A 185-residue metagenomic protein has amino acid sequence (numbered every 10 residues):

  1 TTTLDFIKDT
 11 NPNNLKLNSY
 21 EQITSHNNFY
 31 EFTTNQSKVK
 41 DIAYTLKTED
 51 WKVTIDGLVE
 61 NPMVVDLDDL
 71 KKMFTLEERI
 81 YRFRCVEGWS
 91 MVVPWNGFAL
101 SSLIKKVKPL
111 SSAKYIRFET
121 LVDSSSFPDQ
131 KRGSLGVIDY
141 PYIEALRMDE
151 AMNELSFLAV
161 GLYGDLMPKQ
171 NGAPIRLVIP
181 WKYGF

Functional and structural regions predicted by a protein language model:
T2-F185: Structured, non-membrane catalytic/scaffold regions adjacent to prosthetic-group chemistry
